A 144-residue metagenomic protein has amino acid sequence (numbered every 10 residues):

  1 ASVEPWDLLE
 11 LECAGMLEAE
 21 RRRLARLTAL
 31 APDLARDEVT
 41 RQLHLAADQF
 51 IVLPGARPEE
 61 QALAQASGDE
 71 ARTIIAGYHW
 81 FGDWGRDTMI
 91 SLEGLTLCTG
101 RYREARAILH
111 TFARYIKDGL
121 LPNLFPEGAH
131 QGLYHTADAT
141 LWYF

Functional and structural regions predicted by a protein language model:
A1-F144: Acidic, mature catalytic/reactive cores of soluble proteins
